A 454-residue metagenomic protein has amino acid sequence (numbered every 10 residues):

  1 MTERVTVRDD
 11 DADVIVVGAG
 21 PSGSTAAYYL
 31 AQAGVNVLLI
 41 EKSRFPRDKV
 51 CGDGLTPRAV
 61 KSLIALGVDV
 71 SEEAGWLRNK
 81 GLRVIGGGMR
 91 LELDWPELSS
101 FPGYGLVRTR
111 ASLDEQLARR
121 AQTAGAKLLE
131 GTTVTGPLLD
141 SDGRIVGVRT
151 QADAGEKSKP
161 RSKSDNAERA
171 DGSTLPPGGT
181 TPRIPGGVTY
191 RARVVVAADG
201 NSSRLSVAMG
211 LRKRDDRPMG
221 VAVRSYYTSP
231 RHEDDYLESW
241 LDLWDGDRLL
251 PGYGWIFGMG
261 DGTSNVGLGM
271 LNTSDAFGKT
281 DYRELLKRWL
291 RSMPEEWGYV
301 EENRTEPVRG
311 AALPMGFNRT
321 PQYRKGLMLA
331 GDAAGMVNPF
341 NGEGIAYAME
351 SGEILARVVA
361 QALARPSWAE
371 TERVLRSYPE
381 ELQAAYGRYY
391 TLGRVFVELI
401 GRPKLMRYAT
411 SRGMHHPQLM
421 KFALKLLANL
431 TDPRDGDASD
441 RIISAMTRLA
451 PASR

Functional and structural regions predicted by a protein language model:
V5-S22: Beta1/beta-strand and adjacent pyrophosphate-binding region of the FAD-binding site in flavoprotein oxidoreductases
S22, F45, S202: Conserved Rossmann-like nucleotide-cofactor binding loop
A31-C51: Glycine-rich FAD pyrophosphate-binding loop
R44-L66: Conserved N-terminal glycine-rich FAD pyrophosphate-binding loop of Rossmann-like flavoproteins
V60, A65-E115: A conserved beta-strand/loop capping segment in the N-terminal third of enzymes that catalyze redox or closely related
G75, N272-A364, E370: FAD/FMN-dependent oxidoreductases across multiple families
R120-E296: Predominantly flavin-linked oxidoreductase catalytic cores and closely associated redox partners
A360-R454: C-terminal helical "tail/cap" subdomain of flavin- and related membrane-associated enzymes
